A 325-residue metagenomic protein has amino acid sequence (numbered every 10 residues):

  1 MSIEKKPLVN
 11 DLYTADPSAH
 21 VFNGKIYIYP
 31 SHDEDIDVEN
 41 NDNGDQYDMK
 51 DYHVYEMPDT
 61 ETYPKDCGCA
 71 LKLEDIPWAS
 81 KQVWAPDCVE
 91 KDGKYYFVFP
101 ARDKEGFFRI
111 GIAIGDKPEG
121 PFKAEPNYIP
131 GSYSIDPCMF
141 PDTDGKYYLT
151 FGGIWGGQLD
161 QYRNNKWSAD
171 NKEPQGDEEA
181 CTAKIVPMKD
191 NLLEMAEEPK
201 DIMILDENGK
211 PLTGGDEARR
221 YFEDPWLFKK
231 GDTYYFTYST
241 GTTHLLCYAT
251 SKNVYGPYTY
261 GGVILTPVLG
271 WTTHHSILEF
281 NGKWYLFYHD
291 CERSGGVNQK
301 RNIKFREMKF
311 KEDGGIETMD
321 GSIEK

Functional and structural regions predicted by a protein language model:
M1-K325: Carbohydrate-active catalytic/glycan-binding domains of CAZyme proteins, especially the secreted or lumenal ectodomains
